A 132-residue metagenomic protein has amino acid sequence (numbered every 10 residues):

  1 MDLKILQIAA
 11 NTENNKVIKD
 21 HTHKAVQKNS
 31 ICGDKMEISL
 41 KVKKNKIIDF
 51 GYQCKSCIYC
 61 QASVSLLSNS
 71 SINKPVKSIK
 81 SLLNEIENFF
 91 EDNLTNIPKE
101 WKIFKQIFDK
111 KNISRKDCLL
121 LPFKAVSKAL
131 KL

Functional and structural regions predicted by a protein language model:
M1-L132: Domain-level signature for proteins that mediate thiol-based redox and metal-cofactor handling
